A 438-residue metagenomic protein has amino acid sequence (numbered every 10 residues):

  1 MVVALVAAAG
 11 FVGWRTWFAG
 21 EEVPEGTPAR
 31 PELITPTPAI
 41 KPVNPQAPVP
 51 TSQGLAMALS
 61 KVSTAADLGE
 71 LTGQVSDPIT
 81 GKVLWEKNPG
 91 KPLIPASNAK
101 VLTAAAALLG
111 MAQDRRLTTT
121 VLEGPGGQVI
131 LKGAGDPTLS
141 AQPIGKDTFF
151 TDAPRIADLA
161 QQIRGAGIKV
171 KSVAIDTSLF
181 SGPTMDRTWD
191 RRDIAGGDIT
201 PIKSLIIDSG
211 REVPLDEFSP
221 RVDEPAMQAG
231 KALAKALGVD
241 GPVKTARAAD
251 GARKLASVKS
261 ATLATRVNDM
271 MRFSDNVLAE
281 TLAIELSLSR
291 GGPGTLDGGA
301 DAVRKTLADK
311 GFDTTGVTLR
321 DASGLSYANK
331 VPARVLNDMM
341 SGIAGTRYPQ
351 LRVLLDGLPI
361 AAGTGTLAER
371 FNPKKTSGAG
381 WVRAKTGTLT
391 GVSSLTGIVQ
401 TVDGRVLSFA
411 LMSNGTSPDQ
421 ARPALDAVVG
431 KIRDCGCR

Functional and structural regions predicted by a protein language model:
M1-T27: Hydrophobic single-pass membrane-targeting/anchoring helices
P24-P92, D158-K169: Beta-lactamase-like hydrolase cores
E70, G127-A157, Q161-K203, G210 (+2 more regions): Mid-domain, small-residue-enriched loop/turn segments at the edges of structured enzyme/sensor domains
P78-T80, N88-G90, G126, A134-P137 (+7 more regions): Solvent-exposed coil/turn segments that connect beta secondary-structure elements in extracytoplasmic/periplasmic
G81, P95-Q113, L205, A232-L233 (+2 more regions): Active-site SXXK
E86, S287-R438: Small-residue-rich helix-loop
G110-P125, G241-R247, Q350-L354: Short, well-structured active-site flanking segments
P201, I207-V353: A small/polar active-site loop signature that marks catalytic segments
